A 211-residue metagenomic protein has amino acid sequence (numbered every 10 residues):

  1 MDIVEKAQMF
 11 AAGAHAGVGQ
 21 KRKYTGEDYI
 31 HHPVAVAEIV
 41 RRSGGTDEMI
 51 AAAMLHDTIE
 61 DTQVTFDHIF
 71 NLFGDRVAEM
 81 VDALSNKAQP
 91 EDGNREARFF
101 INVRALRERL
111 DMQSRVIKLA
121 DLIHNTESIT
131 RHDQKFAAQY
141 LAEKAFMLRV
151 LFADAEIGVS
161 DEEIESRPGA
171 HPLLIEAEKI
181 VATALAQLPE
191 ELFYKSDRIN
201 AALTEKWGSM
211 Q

Functional and structural regions predicted by a protein language model:
M1-Q211: Active-site helical microenvironments for divalent-metal-assisted chemistry
